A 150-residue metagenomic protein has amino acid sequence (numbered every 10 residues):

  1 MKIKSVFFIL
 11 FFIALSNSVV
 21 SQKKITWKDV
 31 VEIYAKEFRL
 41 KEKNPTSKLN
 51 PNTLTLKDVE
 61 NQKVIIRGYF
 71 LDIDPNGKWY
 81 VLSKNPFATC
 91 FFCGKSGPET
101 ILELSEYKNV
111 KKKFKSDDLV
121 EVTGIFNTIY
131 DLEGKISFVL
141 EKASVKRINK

Functional and structural regions predicted by a protein language model:
M1-K2: N-terminal secretory signal peptides that target proteins for export/translocation
S5-L15: Sec-dependent N-terminal signal peptides
L15-S21: Sec/Tat signal peptide C-region and signal peptidase I cleavage site
S21-K150: OB-fold and OB-like single-stranded nucleic-acid-recognition modules and their adjacent interaction interfaces
